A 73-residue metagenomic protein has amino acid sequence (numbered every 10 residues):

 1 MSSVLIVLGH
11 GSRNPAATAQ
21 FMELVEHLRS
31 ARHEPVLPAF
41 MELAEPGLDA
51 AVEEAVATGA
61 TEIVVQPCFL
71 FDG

Functional and structural regions predicted by a protein language model:
M1-G73: Active-site-proximal alpha-helix that buttresses catalytic centers in soluble enzyme cores
